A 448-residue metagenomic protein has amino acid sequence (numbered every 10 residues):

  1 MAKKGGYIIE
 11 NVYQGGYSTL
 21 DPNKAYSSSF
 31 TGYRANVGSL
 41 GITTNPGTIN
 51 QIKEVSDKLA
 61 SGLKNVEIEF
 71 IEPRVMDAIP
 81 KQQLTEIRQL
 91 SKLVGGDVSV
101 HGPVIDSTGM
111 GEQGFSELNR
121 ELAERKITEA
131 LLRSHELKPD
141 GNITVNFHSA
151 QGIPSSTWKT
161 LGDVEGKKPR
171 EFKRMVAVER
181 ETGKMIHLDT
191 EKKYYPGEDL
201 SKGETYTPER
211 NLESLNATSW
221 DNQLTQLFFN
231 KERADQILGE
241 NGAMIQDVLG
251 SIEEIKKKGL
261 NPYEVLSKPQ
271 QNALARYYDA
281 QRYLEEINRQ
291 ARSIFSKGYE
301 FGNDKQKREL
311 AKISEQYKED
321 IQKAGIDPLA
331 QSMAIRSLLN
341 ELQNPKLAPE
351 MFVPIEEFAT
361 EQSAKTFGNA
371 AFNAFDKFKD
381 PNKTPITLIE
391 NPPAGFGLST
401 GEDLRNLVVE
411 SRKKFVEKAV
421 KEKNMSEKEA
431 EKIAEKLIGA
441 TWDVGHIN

Functional and structural regions predicted by a protein language model:
A2-S29, L93, T108-G439: Active-site acidic/histidine proton-transfer and metal-coordination neighborhood in alpha/beta enzyme cores
T19-L40, I52-S56: N-terminal regions that are enriched for targeting/export leaders and immediately downstream pro/stem segments
G32-Y33, T44-P73: Catalytic domains of carbohydrate-active enzymes, especially glycoside hydrolases
N36-T44, K64-I68, V94-P103, I143-F147 (+2 more regions): Hydrophobic faces of well-ordered beta-strands that scaffold small-molecule active sites in alpha/beta enzyme cores
P46-T48, F70-R74, G102-D106, S149-I153 (+2 more regions): Active-site-proximal loop/turn and secondary-structure-junction residues that shape catalytic pockets, frequently
Q51-I52, L84-T85, E129-R133: Short alpha-helical segments and helix-capping/turn motifs at coil-helix boundaries
I68-E86: Glycine-rich, proline-tolerant flexible connector loops at the mouths of alpha/beta enzymes
R88-K92: N-terminal segment of the canonical double-stranded RNA-binding domain
